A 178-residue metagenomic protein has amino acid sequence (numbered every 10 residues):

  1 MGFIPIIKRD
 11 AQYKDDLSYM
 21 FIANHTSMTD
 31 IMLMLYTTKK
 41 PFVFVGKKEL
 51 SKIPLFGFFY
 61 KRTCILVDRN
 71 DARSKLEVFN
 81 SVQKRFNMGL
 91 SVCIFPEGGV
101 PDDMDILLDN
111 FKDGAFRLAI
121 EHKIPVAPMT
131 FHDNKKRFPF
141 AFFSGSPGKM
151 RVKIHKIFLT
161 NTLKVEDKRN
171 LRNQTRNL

Functional and structural regions predicted by a protein language model:
M1-K8, K75-L76, N134-R137: Short gly/ser/thr-rich secondary-structure transition/capping motifs
G2, D15-A72: Catalytic core of membrane glycerolipid acyltransferases/transacylases, capturing the structured, soluble-facing
I7, F21, F44, V152-I154: Generic preference for hydrophobic
K8, I65-D68, T160: Short acidic-hydrophobic, aromatic-tinged amphipathic segments that line or gate anion-handling sites
D10-D15, S144-G145: A short beta-turn/loop motif at secondary-structure boundaries
Q12, S51, D71, D133 (+1 more regions): Residue-level detector of flexible, active-site-proximal loop/helix-junction positions within diverse enzyme catalytic
I53-G57, L76-V78, I154: Short, charged, surface-exposed secondary-structure boundary motifs
V78-L178: Non-catalytic C-terminal accessory region of glycerolipid acyltransferases and related lyso-lipid remodeling enzymes
